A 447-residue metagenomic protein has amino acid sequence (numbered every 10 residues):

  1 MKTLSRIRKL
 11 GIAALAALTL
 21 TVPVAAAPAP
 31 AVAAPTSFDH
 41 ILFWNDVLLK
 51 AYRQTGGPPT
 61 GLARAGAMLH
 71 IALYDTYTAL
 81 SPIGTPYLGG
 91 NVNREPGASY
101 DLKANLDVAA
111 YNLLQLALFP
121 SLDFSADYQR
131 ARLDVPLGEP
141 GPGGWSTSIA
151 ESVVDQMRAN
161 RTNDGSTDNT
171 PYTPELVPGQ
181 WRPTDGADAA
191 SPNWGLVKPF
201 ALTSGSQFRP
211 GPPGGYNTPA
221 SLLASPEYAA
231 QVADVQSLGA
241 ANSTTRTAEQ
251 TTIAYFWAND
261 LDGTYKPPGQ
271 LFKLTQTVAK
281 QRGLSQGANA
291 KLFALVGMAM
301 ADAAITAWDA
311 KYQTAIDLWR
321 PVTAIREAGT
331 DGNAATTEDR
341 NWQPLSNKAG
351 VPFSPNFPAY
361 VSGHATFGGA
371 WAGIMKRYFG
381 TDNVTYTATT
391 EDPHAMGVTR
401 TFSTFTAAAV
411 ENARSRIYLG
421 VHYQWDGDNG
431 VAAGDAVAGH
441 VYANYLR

Functional and structural regions predicted by a protein language model:
K2-A31: Secretory targeting and sorting signals
V32-R447: Acidic/polar surface patches and capping/hinge elements
